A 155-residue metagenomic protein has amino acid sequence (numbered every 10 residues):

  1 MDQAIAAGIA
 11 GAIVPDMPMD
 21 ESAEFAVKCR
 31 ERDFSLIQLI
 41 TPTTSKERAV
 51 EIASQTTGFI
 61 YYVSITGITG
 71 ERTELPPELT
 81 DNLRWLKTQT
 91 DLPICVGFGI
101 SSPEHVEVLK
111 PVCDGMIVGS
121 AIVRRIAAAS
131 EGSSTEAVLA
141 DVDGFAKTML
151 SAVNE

Functional and structural regions predicted by a protein language model:
M1-M17, E136, M149-V153: Active-site beta->alpha loop and helix N-cap motifs at the rims of alpha/beta catalytic domains
A4-A10, R30-I37, S54-Y62, V112-M116: Glycine-enriched alpha-helix->loop->beta-strand junction motifs that scaffold or abut catalytic
I5, A26-R30, T80-T90, A146-N154: Surface-exposed amphipathic alpha-helices with a cationic face
G11-I13, P18-E21, I60-G70, V112-G132: Glycine-rich phosphate-binding active-site loops on the catalytic face of alpha/beta enzymes
V14-R32, S45-E51, T69-R84, P103-V106 (+1 more regions): Active-site-adjacent beta->alpha loops and helix N-cap segments on the catalytic face of soluble alpha/beta enzymes
C29-L39, K87-G97: Short beta-strand/loop segments at the ligand-binding rim of alpha/beta enzyme cores
T44-S54, Q89, V96, I100-M116: Catalytic cores of alpha/beta
R124-E155: C-terminal helical cap(s) of enzyme catalytic domains, especially alpha/beta-barrels
